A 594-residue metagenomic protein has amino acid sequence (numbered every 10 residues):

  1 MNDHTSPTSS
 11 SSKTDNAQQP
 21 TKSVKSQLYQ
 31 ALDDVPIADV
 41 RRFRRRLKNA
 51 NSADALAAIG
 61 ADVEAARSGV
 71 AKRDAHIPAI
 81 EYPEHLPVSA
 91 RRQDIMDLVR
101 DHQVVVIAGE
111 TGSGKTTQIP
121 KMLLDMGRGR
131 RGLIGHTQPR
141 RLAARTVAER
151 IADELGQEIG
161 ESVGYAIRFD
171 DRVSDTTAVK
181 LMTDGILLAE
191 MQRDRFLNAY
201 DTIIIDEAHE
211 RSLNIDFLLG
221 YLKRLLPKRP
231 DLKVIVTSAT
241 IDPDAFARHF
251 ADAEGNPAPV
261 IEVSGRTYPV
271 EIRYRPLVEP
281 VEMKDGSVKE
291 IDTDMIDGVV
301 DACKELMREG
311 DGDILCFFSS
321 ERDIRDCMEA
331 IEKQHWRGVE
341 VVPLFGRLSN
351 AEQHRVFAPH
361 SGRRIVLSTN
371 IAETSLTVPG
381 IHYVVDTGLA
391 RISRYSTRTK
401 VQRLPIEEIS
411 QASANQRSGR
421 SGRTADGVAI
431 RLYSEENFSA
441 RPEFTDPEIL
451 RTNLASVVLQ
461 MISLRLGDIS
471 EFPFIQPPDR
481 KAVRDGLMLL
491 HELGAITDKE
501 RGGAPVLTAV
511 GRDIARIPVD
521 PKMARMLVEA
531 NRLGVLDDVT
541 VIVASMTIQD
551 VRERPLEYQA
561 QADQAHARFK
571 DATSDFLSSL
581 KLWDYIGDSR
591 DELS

Functional and structural regions predicted by a protein language model:
M1-M526, L533: P-loop NTPase motor module signature
K304, E329, S456, H491-T497 (+4 more regions): C-terminal helicase lobe and adjacent C-terminal extensions/tails of nucleic-acid helicase motors
